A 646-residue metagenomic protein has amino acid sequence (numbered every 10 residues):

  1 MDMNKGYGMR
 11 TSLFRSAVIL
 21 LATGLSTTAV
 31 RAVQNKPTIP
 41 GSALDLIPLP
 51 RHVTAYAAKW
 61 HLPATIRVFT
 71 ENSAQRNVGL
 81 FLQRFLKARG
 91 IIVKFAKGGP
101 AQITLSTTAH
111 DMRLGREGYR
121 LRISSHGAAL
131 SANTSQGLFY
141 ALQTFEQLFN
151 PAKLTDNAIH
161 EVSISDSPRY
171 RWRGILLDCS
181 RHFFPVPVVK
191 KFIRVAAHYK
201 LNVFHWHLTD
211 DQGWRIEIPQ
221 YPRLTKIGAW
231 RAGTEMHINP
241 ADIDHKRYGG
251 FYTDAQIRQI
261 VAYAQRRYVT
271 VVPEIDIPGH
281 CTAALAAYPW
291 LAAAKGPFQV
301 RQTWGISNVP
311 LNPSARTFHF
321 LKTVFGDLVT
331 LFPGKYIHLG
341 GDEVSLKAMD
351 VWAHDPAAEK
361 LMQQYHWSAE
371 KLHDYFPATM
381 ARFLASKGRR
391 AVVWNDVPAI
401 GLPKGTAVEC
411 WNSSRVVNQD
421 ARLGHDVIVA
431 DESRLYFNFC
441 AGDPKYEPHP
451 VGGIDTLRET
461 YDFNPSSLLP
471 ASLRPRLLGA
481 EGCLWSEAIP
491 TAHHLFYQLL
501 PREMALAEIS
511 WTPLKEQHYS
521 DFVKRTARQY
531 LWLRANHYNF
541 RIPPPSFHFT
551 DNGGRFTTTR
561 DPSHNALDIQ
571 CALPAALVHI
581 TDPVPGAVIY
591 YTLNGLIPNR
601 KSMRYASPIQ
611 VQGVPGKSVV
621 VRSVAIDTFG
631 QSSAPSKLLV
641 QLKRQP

Functional and structural regions predicted by a protein language model:
D2-K36: Bacterial Sec-dependent N-terminal signal peptides
R31-K36, F69, Q517, V523-P646: Short, compositionally stereotyped local motifs that mark structural "simplifiers"
V33-Y170, H494, S510-N536: Contiguous, structured surface segment used for ligand recognition
M112-Y336, W352, T379, F383 (+1 more regions): Feature activates predominantly on carbohydrate-active enzymes
S180, T209-G213, D276-H280, D342-V344 (+4 more regions): Active-site beta-loop-alpha junctions enriched in small/polar residues
A284, P289, R301-Q302, I306-K404 (+1 more regions): Active-site neighborhood of glycoside hydrolase catalytic domains
A391-T406, N412-P562, P574: Flexible, acidic glycine-rich loops studded with aromatic residues
